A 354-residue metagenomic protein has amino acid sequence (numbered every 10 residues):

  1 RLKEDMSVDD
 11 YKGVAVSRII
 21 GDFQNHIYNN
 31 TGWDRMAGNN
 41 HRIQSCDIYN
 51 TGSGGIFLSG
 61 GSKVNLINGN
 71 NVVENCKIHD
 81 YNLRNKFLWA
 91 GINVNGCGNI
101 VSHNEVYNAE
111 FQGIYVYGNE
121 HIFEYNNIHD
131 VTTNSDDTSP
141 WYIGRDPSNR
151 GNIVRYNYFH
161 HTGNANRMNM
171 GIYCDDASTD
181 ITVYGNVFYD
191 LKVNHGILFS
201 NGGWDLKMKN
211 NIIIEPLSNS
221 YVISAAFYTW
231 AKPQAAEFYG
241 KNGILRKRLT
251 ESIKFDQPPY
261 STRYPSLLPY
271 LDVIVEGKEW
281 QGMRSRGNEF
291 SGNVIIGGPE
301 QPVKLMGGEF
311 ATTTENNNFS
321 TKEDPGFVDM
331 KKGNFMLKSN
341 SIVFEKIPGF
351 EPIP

Functional and structural regions predicted by a protein language model:
K3-H41, Y49-N334: Glycine- and acidic/polar-rich repeat regions and solenoidal domains
L337-P354: Active-site and glycan-interaction determinants of carbohydrate-active enzymes
